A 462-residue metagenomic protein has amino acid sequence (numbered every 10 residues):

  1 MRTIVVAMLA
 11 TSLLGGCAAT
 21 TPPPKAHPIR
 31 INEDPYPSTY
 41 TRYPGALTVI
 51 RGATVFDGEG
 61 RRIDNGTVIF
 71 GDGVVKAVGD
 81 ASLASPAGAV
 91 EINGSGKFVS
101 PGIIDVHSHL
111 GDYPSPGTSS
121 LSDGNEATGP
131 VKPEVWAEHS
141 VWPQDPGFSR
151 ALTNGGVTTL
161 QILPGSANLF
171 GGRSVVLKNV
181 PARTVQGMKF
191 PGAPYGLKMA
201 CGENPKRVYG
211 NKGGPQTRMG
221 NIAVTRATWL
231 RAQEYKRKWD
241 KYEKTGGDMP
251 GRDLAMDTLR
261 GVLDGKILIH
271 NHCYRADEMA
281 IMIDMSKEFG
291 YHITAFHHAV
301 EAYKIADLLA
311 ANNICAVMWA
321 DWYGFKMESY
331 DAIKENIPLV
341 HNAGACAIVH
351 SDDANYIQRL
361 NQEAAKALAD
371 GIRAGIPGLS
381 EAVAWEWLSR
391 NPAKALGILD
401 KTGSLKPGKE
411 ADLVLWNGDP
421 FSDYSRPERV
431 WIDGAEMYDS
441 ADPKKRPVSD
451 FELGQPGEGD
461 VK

Functional and structural regions predicted by a protein language model:
M1-A7: Sec-dependent signal peptide recognition, specifically the positively charged N-region followed immediately by
G15-G16: C-terminal motif of bacterial Sec signal peptides marking the signal peptidase cleavage site
I31-P35, Y40-A46, V55, E59-S100: Histidine-rich, glycine-flanked metal-binding segment
T39, P44, S115-P116, S122-V135 (+5 more regions): His/Asp/Glu-enriched, well-ordered alpha-helical/loop segment that forms or immediately abuts the divalent-metal
A46-I50, A84-E138: Replace "His-x-His-based motif
A53, V68, G73, G96 (+9 more regions): Divalent metal-coordination and catalytic microenvironments
A53-F56, K394, K406-D450: C-terminal cap of metal-dependent C-N hydrolases
G147-H297, R426, I432: Polyanionic/metal-chelating signatures
